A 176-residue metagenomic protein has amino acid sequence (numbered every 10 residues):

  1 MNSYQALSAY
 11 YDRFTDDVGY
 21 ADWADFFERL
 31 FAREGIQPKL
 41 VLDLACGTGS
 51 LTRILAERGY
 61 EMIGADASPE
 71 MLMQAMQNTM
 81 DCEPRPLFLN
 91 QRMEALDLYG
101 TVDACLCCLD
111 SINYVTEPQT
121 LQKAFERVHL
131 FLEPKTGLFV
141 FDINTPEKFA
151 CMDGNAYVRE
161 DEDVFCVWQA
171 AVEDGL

Functional and structural regions predicted by a protein language model:
M1-Q37: Conserved class I S-adenosyl-L-methionine
V41, C105: Receiver (REC) domain switch-region micro-motif
L42, G49-A95: Class I SAM-dependent methyltransferase SAM/SAH-binding core
D97-A104: A short acidic, Gly/Pro-enriched loop at the edge of an enzyme's catalytic core that lines a small-molecule cofactor
C108-D110: Residues lining the SAM
N113-V115: A short His-aromatic
Q119, K135, V140-L176: SAM-dependent methyltransferase
Q122-K135: A short glycine-rich, Lys/Arg-flanked "PGG" loop and its adjoining helix->strand segment in the class I
